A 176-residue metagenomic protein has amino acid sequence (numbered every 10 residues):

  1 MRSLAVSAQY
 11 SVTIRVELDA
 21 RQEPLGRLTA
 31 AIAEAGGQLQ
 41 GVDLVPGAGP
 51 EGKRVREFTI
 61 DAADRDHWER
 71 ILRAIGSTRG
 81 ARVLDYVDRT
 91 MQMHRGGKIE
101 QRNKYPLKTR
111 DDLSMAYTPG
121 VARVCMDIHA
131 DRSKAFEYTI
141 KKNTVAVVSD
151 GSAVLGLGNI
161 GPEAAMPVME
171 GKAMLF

Functional and structural regions predicted by a protein language model:
M1-M93: A conserved regulatory-domain signal marking ACT and ACT-like small-molecule sensing domains and adjacent regulatory
V83-F176: Metallocofactor- and cofactor-centric catalytic cores in central/energy metabolism, strongly enriched
